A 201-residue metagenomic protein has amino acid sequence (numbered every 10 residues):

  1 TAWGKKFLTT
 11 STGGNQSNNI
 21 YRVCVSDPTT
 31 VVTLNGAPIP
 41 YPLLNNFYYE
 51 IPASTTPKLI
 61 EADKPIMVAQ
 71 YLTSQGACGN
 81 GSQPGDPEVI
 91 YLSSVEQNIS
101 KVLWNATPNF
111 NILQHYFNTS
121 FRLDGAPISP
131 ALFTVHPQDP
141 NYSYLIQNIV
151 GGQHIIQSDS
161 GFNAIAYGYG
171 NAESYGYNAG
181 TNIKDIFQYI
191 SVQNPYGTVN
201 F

Functional and structural regions predicted by a protein language model:
T1-N194: Extracellular lectin-like interaction modules
N200-F201: Activation corresponds to long, low-complexity, non-globular regions
